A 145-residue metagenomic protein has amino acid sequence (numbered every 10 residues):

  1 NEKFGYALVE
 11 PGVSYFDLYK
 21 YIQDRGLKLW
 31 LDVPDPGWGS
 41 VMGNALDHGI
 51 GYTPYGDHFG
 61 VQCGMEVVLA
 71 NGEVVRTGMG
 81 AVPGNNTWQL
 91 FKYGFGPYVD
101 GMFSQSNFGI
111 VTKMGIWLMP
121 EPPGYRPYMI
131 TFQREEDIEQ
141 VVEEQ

Functional and structural regions predicted by a protein language model:
N1: Glycine-rich N-terminal segment of FAD-binding domains in flavoprotein oxidoreductases, spanning the beta-loop-helix
G5-A7: Short active-site oxyanion
V9-Q145: FAD-binding subdomain of flavoenzyme oxidoreductases
